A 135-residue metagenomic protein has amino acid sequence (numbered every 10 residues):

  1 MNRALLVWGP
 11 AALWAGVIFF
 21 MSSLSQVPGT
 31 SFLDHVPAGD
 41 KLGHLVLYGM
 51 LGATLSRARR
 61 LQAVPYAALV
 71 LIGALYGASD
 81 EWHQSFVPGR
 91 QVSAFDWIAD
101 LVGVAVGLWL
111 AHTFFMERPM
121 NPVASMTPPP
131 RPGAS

Functional and structural regions predicted by a protein language model:
M1-R57: "…centered on the first transmembrane helix and the immediately adjacent amphipathic helix/loop
R3-L6, P28, L61-V70, A94: Membrane-helix interface segments
G9-F20, V46, L71-S79, V102 (+1 more regions): Lipid-exposed faces of alpha-helical membrane segments in multi-pass integral membrane proteins
G29-P37, A78-L101: Interfacial helix-loop-helix junctions of multi-pass membrane proteins
L47-Q62, Y66, V102-F115: Membrane-interfacial alpha-helical segments at the cytosolic side of multi-pass membrane proteins
A58-D80, Q84: Membrane-embedded catalytic cores of phosphoryl/pyrophosphoryl-handling enzymes
R59-A63, H83, V87, Q91 (+1 more regions): Membrane-interfacial segments
M120-S135: Short, intrinsically disordered terminal tails adjacent to the first/last structured region
